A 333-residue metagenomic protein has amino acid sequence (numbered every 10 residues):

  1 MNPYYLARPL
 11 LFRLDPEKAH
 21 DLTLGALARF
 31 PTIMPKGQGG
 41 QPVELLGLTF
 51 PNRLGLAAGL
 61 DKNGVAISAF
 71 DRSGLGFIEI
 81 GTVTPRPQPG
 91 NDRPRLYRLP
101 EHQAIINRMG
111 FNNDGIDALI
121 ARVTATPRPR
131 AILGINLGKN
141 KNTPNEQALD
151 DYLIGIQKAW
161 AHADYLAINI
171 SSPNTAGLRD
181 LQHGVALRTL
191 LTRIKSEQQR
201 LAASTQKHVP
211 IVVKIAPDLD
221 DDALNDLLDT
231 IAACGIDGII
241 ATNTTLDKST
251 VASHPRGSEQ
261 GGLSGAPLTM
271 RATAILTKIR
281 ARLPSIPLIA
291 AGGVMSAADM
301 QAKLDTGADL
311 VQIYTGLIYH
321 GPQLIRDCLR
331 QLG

Functional and structural regions predicted by a protein language model:
N2-E44, N107-N112, D117: An N-cap/entry alpha-helix motif that binds or orients negatively charged groups
L24-P31, K36, P173-A186, T230-I286 (+1 more regions): Glycine/Thr-rich beta-alpha phosphate-binding loop at enzyme active sites
G47-G55, P129-I135, R200-L219, A281-A291: Short beta-strand/loop segments at the ligand-binding rim of alpha/beta enzyme cores
N63-R72, L219-A233, A281-L283, V294-V311: Catalytic cores of alpha/beta
G74-Q88, I170-S172, G238-K248, G293-V294 (+1 more regions): Glycine-rich phosphate-binding active-site loops on the catalytic face of alpha/beta enzymes
G81, R86-A131: A gly/proline- and charged-residue-enriched helix-loop-helix capping module
P87-Q103, S249-G261, T315-G333: C-terminal helical cap(s) of enzyme catalytic domains, especially alpha/beta-barrels
N140-Y152, A186, V212-A233: Active-site glycine- and acidic-residue-rich loops that bind and position anionic ligands or nucleotide-like cofactors
